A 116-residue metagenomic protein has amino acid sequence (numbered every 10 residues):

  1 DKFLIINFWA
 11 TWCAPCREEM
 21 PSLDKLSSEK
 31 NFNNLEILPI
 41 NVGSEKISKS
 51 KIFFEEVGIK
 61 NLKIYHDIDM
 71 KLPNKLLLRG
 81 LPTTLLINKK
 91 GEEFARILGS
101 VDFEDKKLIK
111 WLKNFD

Functional and structural regions predicted by a protein language model:
D1-R17, L23: Short active-site neighborhood of thiol/selenol oxidoreductases, capturing the structured segment around
I5-I6, I37, T84: Hydrophobic beta-strand anchors of alpha/beta hydrolase catalytic cores
T11, E45, E92: Conserved Rossmann-like nucleotide-cofactor binding loop
R17-V57, I68-N74: Structural microenvironment flanking redox-active thiols in thiol-disulfide oxidoreductases
D24, K110-D116: Proteins that catalyze or organize thiol-disulfide redox chemistry and the adjacent proteostasis machinery handling
L35, L62-K63: Short, conserved active-site loop motifs that form the nucleotide-linked donor/cofactor pocket
E55-N61, D67-W111: Thiol/disulfide oxidoreductase modules built on the thioredoxin-like
